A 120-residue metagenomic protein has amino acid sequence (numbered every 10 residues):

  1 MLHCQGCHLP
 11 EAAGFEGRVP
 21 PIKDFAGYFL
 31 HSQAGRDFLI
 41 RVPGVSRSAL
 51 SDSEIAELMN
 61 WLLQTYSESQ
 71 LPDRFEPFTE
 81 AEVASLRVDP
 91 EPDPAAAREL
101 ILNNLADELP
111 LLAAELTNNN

Functional and structural regions predicted by a protein language model:
M1-P10, L58, L62: The canonical Cys-X-X-Cys-His
C7-L9, Y28, Q70-P72: A short, ordered amphipathic alpha-helix with a cationic face
P10, F25, F38-V45, W61-T65 (+2 more regions): Structured segments of extracytoplasmic/periplasmic soluble domains in secreted or envelope-associated proteins
A13-S48: Gly/Gly-Pro-rich "capping" loops immediately C-terminal to redox-active cysteine motifs in periplasmic/lumenal
H31-F38, E54-I55, T79-E82: Stable alpha-helical elements in mature extracytoplasmic
A49-M59: Mature extracytoplasmic domains of secretory-pathway proteins
S53, Q64-N120: Flexible coil segments in periplasmic/lumen-exposed cytochrome c-class electron-transfer proteins
